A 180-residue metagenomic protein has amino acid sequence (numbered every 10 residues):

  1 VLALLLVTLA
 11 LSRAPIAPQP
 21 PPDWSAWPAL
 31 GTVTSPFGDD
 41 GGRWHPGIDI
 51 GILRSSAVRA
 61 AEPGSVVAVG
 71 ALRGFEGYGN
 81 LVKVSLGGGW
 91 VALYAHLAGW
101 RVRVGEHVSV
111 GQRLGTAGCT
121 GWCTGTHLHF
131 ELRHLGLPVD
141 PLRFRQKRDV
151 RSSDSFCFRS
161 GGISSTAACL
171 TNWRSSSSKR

Functional and structural regions predicted by a protein language model:
V1-P20, S153: N-terminal secretion targeting segments of exported proteins
I16-P28, G51-R54, G99-Q112, E131-F158: Acidic, glycine-rich catalytic/binding loops that coordinate metals and/or anionic ligands
L30-E62, A71, H134: Short glycine/threonine/proline-enriched tight-turn/helix- or strand-capping micro-motif at secondary-structure
S35, I52, A68, H96-G99 (+1 more regions): A residue-level detector for short acidic-glycine micro-motifs
H45, A61-R101, T126-E131: Zn2+-dependent peptidoglycan hydrolase active-site motif and core
I50, N80-V84, S109-W122, F130: Short hydrophobic beta/alpha edge segments that flank linear recognition/processing sites
A57-A68, V102-A117: Short, well-structured beta-strand-loop connectors
S155, S160-T166, T171, S175-S177: Intrinsically disordered, low-complexity segments enriched in small polar residues
